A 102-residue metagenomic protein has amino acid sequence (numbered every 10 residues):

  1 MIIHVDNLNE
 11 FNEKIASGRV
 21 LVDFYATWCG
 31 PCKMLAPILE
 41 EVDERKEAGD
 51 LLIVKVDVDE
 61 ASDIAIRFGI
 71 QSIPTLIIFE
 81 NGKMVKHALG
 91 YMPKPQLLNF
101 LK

Functional and structural regions predicted by a protein language model:
M1-E13: N-terminal "domain-start" segment that seeds a small globular fold
I15-Y25: Short active-site neighborhood of thiol/selenol oxidoreductases, capturing the structured segment around
L21-V22, I53, L76: Hydrophobic beta-strand anchors of alpha/beta hydrolase catalytic cores
C29-C32, L76: The canonical Cys-X-X-Cys-His
K33-E47: Typically the conserved alpha-helix immediately C-terminal to a functionally engaged Cys/Sec in thioredoxin-like
V58-A65: Structural microenvironment flanking redox-active thiols in thiol-disulfide oxidoreductases
F68-I77: Structural micro-motif
I77-K102: Non-catalytic, surface beta->alpha helical segment in thiol-disulfide oxidoreductase systems
